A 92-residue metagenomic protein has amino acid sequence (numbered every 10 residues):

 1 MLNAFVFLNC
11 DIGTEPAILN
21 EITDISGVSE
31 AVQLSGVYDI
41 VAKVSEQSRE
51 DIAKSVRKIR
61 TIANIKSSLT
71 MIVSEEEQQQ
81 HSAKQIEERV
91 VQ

Functional and structural regions predicted by a protein language model:
M1-Q92: A compositional/biophysical signature of low hydrophobicity enriched in polar/charged and small residues
